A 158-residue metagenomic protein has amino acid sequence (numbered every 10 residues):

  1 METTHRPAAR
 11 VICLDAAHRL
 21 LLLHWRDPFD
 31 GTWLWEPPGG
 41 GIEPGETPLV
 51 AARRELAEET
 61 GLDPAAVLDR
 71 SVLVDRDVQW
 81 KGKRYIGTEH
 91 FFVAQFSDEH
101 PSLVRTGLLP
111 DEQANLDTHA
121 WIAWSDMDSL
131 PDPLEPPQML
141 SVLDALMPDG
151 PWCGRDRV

Functional and structural regions predicted by a protein language model:
M1-L21, G41-P44, F91: Conserved N-terminal beta-strand and adjoining loop/helix that marks the start of the Nudix/MutT-like hydrolase domain
M1-T3, G82-K83, D111: Short Gly/Pro-enriched turn/cap motifs at secondary-structure boundaries
T4-R6, D15, D30, I86-G87 (+1 more regions): A generic fold-level signal
P7, W33, I86-F92, A120: Short beta-strand micro-motifs in enzyme catalytic cores
C13, V93-Q95, A120-D126: Short, well-ordered beta-strand micro-motif
R19-E58, L62: Conserved Nudix-box catalytic region and its N-terminal flanking loop in Nudix hydrolases and closely related
D30-W33, P101-V158: Nudix hydrolase/Nudix homology domain
G61-R105: Active-site segment of metal-dependent pyrophosphate-handling enzymes, primarily the Nudix hydrolase catalytic core
